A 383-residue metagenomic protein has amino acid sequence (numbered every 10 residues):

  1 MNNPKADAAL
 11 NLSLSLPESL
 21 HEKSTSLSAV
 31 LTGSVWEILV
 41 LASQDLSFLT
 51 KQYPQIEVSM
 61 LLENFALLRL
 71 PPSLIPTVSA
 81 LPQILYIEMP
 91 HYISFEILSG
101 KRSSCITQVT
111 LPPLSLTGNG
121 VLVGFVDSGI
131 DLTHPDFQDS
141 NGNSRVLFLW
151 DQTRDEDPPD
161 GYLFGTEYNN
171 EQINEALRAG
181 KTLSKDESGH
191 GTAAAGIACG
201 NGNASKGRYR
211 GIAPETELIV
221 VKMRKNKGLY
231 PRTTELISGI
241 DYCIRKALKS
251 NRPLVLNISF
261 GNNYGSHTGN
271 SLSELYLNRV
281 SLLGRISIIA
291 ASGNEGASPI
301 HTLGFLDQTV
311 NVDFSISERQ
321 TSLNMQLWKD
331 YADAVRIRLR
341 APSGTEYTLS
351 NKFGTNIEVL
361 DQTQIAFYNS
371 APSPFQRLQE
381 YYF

Functional and structural regions predicted by a protein language model:
M1-A66, S73-P113, V121-L122, G142: Autoinhibitory N-terminal propeptides
S26-L27, L111-P113, L183, K206-R208 (+3 more regions): Generic recognition of flexible, low-complexity loop/linker segments
V35-E37, R319-S322: Short coil/turn motif common to extracellular beta-sandwich-like domains
L62-R69, F260-S266: Conserved short loop/turn motifs at secondary-structure junctions
A66, V310-V312: Short strand-edge motifs at loop-to-beta-strand transitions and within beta-strands of extracellular beta-rich domains
P112-T234, N251-R252, T321, A332-D333: Subtilisin-like serine protease catalytic core
D139-R145, S273-E274, L306-D307: Glycine-rich, phosphate-binding/catalytic loops in enzymes
K225-F305, Q320-Y347, T355-I357, T363-F383: Substrate-binding/access-modulating region of protease and related hydrolase catalytic domains
